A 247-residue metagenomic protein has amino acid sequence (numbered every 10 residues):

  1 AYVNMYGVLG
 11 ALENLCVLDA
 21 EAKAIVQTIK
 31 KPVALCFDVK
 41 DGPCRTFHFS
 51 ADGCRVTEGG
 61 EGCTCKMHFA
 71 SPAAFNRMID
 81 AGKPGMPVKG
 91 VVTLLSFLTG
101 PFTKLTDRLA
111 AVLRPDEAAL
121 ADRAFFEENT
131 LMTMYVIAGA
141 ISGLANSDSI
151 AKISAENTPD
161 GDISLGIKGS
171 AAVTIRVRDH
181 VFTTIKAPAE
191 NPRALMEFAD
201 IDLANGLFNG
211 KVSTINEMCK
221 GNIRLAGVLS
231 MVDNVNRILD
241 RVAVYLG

Functional and structural regions predicted by a protein language model:
A1-G247: Feature captures hydrophobic
